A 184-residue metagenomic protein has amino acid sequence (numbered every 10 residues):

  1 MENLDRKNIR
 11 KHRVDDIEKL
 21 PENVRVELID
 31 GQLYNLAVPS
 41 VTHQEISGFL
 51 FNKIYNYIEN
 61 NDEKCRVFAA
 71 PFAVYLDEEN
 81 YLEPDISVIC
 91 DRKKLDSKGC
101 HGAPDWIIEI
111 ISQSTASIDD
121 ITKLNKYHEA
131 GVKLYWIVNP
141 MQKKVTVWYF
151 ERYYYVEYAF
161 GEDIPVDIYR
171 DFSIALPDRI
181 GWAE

Functional and structural regions predicted by a protein language model:
M1-E184: Gly/Pro/Ser/Thr-rich low-complexity, intrinsically disordered segments predominantly at protein N-termini
